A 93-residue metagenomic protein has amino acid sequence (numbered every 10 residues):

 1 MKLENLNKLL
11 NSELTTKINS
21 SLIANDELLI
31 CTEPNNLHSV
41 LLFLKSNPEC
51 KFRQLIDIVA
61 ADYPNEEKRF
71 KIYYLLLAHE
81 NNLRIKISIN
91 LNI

Functional and structural regions predicted by a protein language model:
M1-I93: Terminal low-complexity/charged segments
